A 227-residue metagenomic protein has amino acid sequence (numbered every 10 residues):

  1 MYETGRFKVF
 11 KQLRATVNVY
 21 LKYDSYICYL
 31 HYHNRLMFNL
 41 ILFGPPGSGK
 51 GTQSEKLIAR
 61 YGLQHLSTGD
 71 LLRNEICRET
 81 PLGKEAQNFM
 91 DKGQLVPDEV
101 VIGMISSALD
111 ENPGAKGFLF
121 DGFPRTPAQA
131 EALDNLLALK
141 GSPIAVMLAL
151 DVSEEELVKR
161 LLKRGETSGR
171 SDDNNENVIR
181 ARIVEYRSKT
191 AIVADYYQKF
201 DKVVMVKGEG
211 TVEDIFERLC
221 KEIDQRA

Functional and structural regions predicted by a protein language model:
M1-A227: Glycine-rich phosphate-binding loop of ATP-dependent small-molecule kinases
